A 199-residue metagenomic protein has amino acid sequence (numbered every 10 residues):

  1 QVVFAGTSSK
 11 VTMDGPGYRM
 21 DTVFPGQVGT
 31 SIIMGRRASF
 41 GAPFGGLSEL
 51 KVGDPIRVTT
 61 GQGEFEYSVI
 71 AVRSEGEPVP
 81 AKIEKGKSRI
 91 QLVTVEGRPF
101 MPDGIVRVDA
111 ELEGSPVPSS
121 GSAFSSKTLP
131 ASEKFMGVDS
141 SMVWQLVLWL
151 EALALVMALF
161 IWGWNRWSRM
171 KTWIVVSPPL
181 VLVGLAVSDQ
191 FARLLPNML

Functional and structural regions predicted by a protein language model:
Q1-L146, A192-L199: Solvent-exposed, non-transmembrane regions of membrane-associated and secreted proteins
M142-W164: Selective detector of the "anchor" transmembrane alpha-helix that sits immediately C-terminal
M157-L199: Alpha-helical transmembrane segments forming the membrane-embedded cores of inner-membrane proteins across
